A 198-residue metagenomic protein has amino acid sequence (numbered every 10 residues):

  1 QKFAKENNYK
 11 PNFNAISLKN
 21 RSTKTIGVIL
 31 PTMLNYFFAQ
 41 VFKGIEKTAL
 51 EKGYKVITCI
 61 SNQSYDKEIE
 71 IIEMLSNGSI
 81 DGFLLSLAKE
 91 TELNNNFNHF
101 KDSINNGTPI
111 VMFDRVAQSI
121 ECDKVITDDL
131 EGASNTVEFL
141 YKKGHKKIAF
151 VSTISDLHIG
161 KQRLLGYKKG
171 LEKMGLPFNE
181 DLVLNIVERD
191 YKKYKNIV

Functional and structural regions predicted by a protein language model:
Q1-K24, L165: N-terminal helix-turn-helix DNA-binding module of bacterial transcription factors
F3, G44, T48, H99-N106 (+1 more regions): Alpha-helical structural signal in soluble globular domains
F13-N14, K67-I71, H99, K193 (+1 more regions): Short acidic active-site motifs
R21-E138: Alpha-helical recognition/docking segments in bacterial nutrient-uptake and carbohydrate-utilization systems
N35-Y36, D156-R163: Glycine- and acidic-residue-enriched helix-capping/strand-helix junction motifs
A49-I60, K168-Y194: Short beta-strand elements in bilobed, periplasmic/extracellular small-molecule ligand-binding domains
S76-I80, G144-K147, N179: Short loop/turn motifs at secondary-structure junctions
D123-F150, L165, K169, D190-V198: Hydrophobic alpha-helical segments within soluble ligand-binding/sensing domains
